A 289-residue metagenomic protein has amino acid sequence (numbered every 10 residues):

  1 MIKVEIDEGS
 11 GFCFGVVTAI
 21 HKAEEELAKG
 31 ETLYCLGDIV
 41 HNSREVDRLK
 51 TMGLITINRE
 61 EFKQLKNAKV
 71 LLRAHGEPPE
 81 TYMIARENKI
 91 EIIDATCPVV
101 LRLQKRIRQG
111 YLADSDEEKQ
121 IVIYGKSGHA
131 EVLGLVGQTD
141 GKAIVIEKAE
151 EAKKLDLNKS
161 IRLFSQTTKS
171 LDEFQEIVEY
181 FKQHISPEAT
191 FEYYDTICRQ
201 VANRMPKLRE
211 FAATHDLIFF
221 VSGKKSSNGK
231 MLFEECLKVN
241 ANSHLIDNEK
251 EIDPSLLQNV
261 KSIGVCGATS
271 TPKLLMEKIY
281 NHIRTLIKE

Functional and structural regions predicted by a protein language model:
M1-E289: The feature marks the mature, well-folded catalytic cores of soluble enzymes
